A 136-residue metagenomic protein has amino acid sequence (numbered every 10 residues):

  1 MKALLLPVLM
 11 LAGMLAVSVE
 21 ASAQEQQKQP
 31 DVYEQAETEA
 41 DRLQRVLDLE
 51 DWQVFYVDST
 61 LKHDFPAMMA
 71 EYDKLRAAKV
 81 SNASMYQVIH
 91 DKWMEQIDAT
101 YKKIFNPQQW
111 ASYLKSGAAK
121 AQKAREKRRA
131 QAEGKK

Functional and structural regions predicted by a protein language model:
M1-K28: Bacterial Sec-dependent N-terminal signal peptides
A3, Y33-Q35, D91-K92: Hydrophobic alpha-helical segments, principally membrane-spanning helices and signal/leader peptides
V17, F65-M68, A121-A124: A short hydrophobic/aromatic micro-motif that marks alpha-helical segments and, especially, helix-coil
E20, M69, D73-R76, Y113 (+1 more regions): Short linear functional motifs in flexible/disordered or boundary regions
A21-S59, A130-K136: Immediate post-signal-peptide N-terminus of mature secreted/exported proteins
E39-I104: Amphipathic alpha-helical segments
A99, K103-K136: Amphipathic, charged alpha-helical segments and their helix-to-coil junctions in extracytoplasmic/peripheral assemblies
